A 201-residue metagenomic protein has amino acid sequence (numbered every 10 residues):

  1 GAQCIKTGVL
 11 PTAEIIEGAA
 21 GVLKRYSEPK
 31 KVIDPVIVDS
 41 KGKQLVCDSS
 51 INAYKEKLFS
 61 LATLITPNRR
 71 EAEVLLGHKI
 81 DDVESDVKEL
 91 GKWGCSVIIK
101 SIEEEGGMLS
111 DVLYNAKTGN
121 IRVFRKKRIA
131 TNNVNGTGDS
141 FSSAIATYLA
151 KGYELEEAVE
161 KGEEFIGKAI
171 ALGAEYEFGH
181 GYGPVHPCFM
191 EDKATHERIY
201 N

Functional and structural regions predicted by a protein language model:
G1-K57: Glycine/small-residue-rich loop that forms an oxyanion/phosphate-binding "nest" at active or ligand-binding sites
I5, N68, K100, G138 (+1 more regions): Residue-level signal for inorganic ion chemistry
P11, I37-D39, E71, S101-E104 (+2 more regions): Glycine-rich beta-alpha junction loops
D48-I121: Conserved phosphate/ATP/ADP-binding segment of small-molecule kinases
E73-V74, T131-L155: Short, small-residue alpha-helix embedded
N120-R122, Y148-G162: Phosphate-handling active-site elements
I121-N135: Short pre-catalytic strand/loop immediately N-terminal to key active-site residues, enriched for Gly-Thr
E157-N201: Charged C-terminal helix
